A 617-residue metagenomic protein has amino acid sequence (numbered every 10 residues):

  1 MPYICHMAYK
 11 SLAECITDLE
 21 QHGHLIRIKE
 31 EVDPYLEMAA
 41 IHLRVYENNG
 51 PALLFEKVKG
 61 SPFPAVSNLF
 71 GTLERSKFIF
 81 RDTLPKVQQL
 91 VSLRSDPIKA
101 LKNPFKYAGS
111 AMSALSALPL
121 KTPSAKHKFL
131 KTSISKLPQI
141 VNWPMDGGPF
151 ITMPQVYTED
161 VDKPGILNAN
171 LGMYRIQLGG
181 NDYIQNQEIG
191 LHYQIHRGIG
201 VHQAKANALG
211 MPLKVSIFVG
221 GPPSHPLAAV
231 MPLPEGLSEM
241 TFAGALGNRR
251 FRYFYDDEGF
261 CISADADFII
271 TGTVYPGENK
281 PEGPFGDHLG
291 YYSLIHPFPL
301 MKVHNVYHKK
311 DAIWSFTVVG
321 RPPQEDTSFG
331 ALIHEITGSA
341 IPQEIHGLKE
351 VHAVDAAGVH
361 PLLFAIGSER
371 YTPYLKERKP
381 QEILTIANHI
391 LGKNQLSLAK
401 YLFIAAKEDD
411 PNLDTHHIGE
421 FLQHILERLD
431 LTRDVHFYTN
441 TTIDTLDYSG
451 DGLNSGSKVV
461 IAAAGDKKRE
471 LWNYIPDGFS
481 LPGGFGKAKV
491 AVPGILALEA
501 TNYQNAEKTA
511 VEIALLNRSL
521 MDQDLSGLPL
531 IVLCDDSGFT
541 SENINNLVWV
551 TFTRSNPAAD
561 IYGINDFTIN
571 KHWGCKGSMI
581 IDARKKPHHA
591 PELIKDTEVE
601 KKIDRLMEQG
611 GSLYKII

Functional and structural regions predicted by a protein language model:
Y3-F285, G290-L300, H304-I617: Extended, highly charged
